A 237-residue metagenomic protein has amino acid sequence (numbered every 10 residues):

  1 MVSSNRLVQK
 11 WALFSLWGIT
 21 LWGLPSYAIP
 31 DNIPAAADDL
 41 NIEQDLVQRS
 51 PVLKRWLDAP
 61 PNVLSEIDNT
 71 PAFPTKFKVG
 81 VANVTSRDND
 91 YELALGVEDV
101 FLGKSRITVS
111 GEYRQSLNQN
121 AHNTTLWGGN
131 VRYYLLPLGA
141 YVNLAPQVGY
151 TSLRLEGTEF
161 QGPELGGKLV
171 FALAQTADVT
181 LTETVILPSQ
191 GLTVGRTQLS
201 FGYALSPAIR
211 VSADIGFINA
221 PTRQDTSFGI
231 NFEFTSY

Functional and structural regions predicted by a protein language model:
M1-A72: Cleavable N-terminal export/targeting peptides
W56-D99: N-terminal Sec/ER secretory leader and immediately downstream segment of secreted/extracellular precursors
K78-A82, G96, T108-R114, L144-T151 (+3 more regions): Transmembrane beta-strands of outer-membrane beta-barrel proteins
A82-E92, Q115-W127, L138, S152-P163 (+2 more regions): Solvent-exposed loop/turn segments connecting transmembrane beta-strands in outer-membrane beta-barrel proteins
L93-L136, V142: Extracytoplasmic beta-rich ectodomain segments of secreted or membrane-anchored proteins
L102-V109, P137-L144, L173-L181, Y203-A213 (+1 more regions): Repeated loop/turn-to-beta-strand initiation elements of outer-membrane beta-barrel proteins
L169-R196: Intrinsically disordered, low-complexity segments enriched in Gly and acidic/Ser/Thr residues that form flexible
Q224-Y237: Outer-membrane beta-barrel "beta-signal"
